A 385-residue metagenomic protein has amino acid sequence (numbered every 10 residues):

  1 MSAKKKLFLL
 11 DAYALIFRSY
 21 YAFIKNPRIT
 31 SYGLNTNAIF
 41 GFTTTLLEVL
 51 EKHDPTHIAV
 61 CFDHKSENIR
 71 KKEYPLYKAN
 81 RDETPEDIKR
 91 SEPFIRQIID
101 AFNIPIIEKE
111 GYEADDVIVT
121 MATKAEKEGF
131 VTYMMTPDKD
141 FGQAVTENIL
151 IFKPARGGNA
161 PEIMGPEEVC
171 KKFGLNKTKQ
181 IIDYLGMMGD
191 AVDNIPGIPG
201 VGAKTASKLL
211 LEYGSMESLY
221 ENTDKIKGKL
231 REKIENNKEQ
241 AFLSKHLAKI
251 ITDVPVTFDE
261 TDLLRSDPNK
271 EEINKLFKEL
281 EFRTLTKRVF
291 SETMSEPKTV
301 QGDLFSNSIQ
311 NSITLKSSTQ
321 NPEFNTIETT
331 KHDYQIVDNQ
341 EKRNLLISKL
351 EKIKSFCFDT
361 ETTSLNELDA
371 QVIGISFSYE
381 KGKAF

Functional and structural regions predicted by a protein language model:
M1-A59, D63, I69-R70: Non-catalytic, usually N-terminal nucleic-acid engagement modules in DNA/RNA processing proteins
S2-K5, K25-I29, A79-T257: Extended two-metal-dependent nuclease catalytic cores across DNA- and RNA-processing enzymes
L9-L10, M134-T136, F356-F358: Short hydrophobic beta-strand that contains or immediately precedes a catalytic carboxylate
I16-A22, G142-E147, L365-N366, I375: Short active-site loop/helix that positions an aromatic residue
G33-A38, V337-Q340, E380-F385: Nucleic-acid-processing active sites and adjacent nucleic-acid-binding tracks, predominantly divalent metal-dependent
L50-C61, V131-E147, I151-K153, N237-K249 (+2 more regions): Structured, non-catalytic alpha/beta "coupling" segments that mediate domain-domain communication and provide generic
N159-A160, P166-L185, T326-Y334, N366 (+1 more regions): Active-site-proximal helix-loop-helix substrate-binding element of RNase H-like nuclease domains
D259-I375: Long, highly charged low-complexity segments
